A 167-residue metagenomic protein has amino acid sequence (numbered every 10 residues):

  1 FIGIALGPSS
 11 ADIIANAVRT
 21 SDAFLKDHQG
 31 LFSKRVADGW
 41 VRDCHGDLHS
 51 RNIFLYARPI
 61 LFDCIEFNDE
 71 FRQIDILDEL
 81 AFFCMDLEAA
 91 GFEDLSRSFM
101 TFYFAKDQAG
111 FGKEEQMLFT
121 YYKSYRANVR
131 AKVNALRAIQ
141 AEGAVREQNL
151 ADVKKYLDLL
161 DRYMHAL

Functional and structural regions predicted by a protein language model:
F1-S50, F54-L167: ATP-dependent phospho-/nucleotidyl transfer catalytic cores
